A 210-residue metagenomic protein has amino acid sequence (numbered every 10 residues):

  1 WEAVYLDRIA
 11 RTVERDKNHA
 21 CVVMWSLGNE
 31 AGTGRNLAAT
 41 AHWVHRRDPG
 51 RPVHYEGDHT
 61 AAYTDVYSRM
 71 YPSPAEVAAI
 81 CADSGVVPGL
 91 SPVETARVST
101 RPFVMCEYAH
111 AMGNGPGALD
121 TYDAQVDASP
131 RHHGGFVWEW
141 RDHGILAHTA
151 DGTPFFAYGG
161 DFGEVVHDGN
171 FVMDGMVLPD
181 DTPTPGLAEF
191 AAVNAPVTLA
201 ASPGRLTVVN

Functional and structural regions predicted by a protein language model:
W1-L178: Substrate-binding/catalytic cleft of secreted carbohydrate-active enzymes, primarily glycoside hydrolases
T182-N210: Surface beta-strand/loop "capping" patches
